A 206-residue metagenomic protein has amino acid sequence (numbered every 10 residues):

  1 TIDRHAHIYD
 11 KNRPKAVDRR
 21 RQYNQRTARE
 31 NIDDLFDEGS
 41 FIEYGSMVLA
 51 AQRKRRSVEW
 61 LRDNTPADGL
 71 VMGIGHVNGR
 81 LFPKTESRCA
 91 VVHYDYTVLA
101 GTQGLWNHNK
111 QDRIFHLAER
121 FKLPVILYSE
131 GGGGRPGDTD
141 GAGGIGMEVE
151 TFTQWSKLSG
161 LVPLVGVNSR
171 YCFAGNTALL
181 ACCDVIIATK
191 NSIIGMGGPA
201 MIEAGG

Functional and structural regions predicted by a protein language model:
T1-C89, D95-A100: Intrinsically disordered, low-complexity segments enriched in small/flexible residues
Q25, L123, V185: Short glycine/serine/threonine/alanine-rich loop segments
R56-W60, D68-M72, H108-I114, E150-T151 (+1 more regions): Short alpha-helical segments and helix-capping/turn motifs at coil-helix boundaries
D68-M72, E86-R88, L123-P124, F152 (+1 more regions): Short glycine-rich loop/turn motifs
V77-D95, K110-D138: A structural preference for short, pocket-lining loop segments at secondary-structure junctions
C89-V91, A100-Q103, L123-Y128, L161-C172: A short, small-residue-rich loop immediately preceding and capping a beta-strand
V92-A118, D184-I186, S192-G205: Extended active-site and interfacial segments that coordinate phosphate-rich ligands in large catalytic machineries
S129-G206: Conserved catalytic cores of soluble enzyme domains, especially glycine-rich substrate-binding beta-alpha loops
